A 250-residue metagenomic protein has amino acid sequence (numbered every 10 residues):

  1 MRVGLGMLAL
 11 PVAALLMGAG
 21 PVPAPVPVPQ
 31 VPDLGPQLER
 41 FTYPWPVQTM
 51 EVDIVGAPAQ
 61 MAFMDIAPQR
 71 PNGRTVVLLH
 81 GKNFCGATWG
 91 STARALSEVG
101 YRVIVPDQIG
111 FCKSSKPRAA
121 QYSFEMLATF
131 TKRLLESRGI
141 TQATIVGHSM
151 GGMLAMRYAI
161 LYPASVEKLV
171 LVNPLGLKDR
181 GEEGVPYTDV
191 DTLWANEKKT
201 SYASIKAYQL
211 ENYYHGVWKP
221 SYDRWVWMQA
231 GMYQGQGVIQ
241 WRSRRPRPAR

Functional and structural regions predicted by a protein language model:
A14-L16, G20-V52: An N-terminal hydrophobic leader/cap segment in hydrolases
T42, V55, A59, I66-K113: Conserved HGGG/HGGXW glycine-rich cap/lid loop of the alpha/beta-hydrolase fold
Q48, A87, Q108-F124, R180: Glycine-rich "HGGG/HGxG" loop immediately N-terminal to the catalytic nucleophile of the alpha/beta-hydrolase
D107, T144, E167-V170: Residue in the alpha/beta-hydrolase core beta-strand immediately N-terminal to the catalytic nucleophile
E125-A143: Conserved acidic catalytic loop of the alpha/beta-hydrolase fold
G147, G151, A155: Gly/Ala-rich beta-loop-alpha elbow adjacent to hydrolase catalytic centers
M156, I160, E167-T200: Flexible "cap/lid" loop of the alpha/beta hydrolase fold
K199-R250: Conserved alpha/beta-hydrolase catalytic His-Asp/Glu region
